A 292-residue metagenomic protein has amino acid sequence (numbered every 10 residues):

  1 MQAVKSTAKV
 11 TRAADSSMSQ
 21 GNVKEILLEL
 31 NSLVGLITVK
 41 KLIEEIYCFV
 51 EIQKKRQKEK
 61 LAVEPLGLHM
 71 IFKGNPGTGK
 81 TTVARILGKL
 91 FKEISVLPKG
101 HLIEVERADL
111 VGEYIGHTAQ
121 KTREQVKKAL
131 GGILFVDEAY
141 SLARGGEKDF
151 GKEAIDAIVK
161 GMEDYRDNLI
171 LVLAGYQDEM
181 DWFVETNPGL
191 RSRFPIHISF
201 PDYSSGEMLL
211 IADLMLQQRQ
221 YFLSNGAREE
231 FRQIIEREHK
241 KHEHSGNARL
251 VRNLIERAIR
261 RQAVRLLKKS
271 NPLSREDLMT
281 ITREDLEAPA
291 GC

Functional and structural regions predicted by a protein language model:
M1-E29, M215-F222, E229-C292: C-terminal alpha-helical "lid" subdomain
E25-L68: Pre-Walker A (pre-P-loop) alpha-helix and adjacent loop at the N terminus of AAA/AAA+ ATPase modules, a conserved
A62-G100, E124-K127, F194: Walker A/P-loop
P98-A129: Short glycine-rich substrate-engagement loop in P-loop NTPases that contacts/grips substrate
R107-H117, S141-K152, H197-S199: Flexible beta-alpha connector loops of hexameric P-loop NTPases
V126-G145: Conserved nucleotide-sensing/catalytic segment adjacent to the nucleotide-binding pocket in NTP-handling enzymes
Y140-V172, E185-G189: Conserved catalytic/switch belt of AAA+ P-loop NTPases
E185-P201: A short helix-turn-beta junction within AAA+ P-loop NTPase domains corresponding to the substrate/partner-engaging
